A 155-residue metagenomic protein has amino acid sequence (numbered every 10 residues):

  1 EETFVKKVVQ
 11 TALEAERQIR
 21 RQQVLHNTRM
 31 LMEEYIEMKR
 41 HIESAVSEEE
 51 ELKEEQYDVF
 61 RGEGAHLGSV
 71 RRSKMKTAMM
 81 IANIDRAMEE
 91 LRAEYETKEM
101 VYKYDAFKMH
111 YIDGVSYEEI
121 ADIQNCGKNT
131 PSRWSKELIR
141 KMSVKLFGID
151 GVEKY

Functional and structural regions predicted by a protein language model:
E1-E96, D150-Y155: N-terminal interaction/assembly modules
A82, Y104-D105, K136, R140: A generic structural signal for well-ordered alpha-helical surface patches
L91, D113-G114, K145: A short secondary-structure junction motif
E96-V115: Short amphipathic alpha helix immediately N-terminal
E119-N125: Short alpha-helical "recognition helix" segments of helix-turn-helix
P131-K145, I149: DNA major-groove recognition helices of helix-turn-helix
